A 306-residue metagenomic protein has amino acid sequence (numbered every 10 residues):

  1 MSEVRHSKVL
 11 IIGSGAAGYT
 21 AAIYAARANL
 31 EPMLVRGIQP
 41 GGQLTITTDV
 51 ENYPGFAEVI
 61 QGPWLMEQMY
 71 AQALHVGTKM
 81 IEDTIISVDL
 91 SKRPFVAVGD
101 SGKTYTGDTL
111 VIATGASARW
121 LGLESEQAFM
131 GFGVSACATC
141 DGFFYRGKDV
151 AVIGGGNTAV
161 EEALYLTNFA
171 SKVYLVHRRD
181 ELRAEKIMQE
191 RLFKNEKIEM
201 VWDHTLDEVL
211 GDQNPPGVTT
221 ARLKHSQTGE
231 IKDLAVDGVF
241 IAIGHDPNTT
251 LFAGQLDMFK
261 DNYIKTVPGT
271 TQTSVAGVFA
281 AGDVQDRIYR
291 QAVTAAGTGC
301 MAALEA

Functional and structural regions predicted by a protein language model:
E3, S7-V76, V160-K186, F193 (+1 more regions): Beta1-alpha1 glycine-rich phosphate/pyrophosphate-binding loop at the start of Rossmann-like nucleotide-binding domains
H6, S117, G122, A128-F144 (+2 more regions): FAD-site-proximal beta/loop scaffold in flavoenzymes
H6-K8, E82, R146-K148, D203 (+1 more regions): Phosphate-coordination loops involved in phosphoryl transfer and adenosine-cofactor binding
G15-A16, Q39, A116-A118, N157-T158 (+1 more regions): Residue-level detector of alpha-helix initiation sites
A73-K92, V96-G99, T104-Y105, N168-P268: A Rossmann-like FAD-binding core segment of flavoenzymes
M80-T84, V88-D100, T104-F143: Glycine/small-residue-rich loop that forms an oxyanion/phosphate-binding "nest" at active or ligand-binding sites
L164, N168-Y174, V293-A306: Internal hydrophobic alpha-helix adjacent to the cofactor/substrate pocket in enzyme cavities
